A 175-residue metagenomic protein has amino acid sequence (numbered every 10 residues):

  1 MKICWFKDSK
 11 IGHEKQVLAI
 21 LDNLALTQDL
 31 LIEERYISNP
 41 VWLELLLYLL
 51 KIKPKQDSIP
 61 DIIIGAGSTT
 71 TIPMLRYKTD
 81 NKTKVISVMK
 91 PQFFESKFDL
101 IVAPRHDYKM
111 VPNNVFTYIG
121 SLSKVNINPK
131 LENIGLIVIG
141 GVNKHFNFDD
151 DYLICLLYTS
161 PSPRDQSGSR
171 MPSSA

Functional and structural regions predicted by a protein language model:
I3-D8, G135-V138: Short, hydrophobic/glycine-enriched beta-strand segments
W5-S123: Active-site and donor-binding regions of nucleotide-sugar-utilizing enzymes
V125-I127: A cross-family phosphate/adenosyl-ligand binding-site feature
K130-F146: Conserved donor-binding/catalytic core segment of Leloir-type glycosyltransferases
K144-L157: A conserved mid-protein helix/loop that constitutes part of the nucleotide-sugar donor-binding site
Y158-D165: Conserved small/polar residues in nucleotide/adenosyl-binding loops
S169-A175: Hydrophobic alpha-helical segments, chiefly the membrane-spanning helices and signal/signal-anchor peptides
